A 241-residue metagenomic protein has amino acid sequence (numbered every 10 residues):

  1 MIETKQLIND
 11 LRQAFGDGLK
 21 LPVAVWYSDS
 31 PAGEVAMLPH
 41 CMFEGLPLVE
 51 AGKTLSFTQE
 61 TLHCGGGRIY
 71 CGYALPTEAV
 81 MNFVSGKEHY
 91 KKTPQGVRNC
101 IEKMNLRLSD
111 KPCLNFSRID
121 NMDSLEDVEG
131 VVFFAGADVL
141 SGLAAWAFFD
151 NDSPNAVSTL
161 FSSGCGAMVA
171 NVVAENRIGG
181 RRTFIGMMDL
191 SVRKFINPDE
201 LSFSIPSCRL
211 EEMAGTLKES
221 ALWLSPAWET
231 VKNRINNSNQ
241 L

Functional and structural regions predicted by a protein language model:
T4-L241: Acidic, serine/proline-rich low-complexity intrinsically disordered regions
